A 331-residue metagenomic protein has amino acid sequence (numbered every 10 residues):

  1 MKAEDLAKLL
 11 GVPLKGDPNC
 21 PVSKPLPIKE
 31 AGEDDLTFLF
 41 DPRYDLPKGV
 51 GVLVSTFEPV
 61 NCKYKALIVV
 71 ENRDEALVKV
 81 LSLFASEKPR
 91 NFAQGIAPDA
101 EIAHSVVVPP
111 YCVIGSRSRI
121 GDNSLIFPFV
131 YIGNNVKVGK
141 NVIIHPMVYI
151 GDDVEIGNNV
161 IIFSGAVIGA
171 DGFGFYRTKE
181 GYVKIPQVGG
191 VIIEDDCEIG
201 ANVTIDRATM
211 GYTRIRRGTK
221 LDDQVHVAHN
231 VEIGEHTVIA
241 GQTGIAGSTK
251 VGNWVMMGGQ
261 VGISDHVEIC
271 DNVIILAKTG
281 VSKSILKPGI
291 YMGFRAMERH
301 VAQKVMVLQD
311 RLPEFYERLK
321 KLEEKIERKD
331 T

Functional and structural regions predicted by a protein language model:
M1-D99, V154, N159, G165-A166 (+3 more regions): Terminal amphipathic alpha-helical/low-complexity segments used for targeting or macromolecular assembly
F38, G95-E298: Structural signal for interior beta-strand "rungs" in well-ordered beta-sheet cores of soluble enzyme domains
